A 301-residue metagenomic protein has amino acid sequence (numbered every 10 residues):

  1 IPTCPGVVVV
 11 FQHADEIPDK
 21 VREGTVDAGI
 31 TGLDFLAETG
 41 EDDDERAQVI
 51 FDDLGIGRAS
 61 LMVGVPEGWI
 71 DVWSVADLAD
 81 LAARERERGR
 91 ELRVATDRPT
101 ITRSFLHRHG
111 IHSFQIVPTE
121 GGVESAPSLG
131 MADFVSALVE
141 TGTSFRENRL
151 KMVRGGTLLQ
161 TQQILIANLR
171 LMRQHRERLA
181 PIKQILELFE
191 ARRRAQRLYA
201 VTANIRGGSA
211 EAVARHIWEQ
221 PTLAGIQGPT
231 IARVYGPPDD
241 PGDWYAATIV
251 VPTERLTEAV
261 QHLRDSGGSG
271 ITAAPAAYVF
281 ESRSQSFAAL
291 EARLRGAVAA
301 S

Functional and structural regions predicted by a protein language model:
I1-V7, F11, E23, I30-S60 (+1 more regions): Small-molecule-sensing regulatory modules
P18-D19: Short, acidic/polar
V63: Periplasmic solute-binding protein
